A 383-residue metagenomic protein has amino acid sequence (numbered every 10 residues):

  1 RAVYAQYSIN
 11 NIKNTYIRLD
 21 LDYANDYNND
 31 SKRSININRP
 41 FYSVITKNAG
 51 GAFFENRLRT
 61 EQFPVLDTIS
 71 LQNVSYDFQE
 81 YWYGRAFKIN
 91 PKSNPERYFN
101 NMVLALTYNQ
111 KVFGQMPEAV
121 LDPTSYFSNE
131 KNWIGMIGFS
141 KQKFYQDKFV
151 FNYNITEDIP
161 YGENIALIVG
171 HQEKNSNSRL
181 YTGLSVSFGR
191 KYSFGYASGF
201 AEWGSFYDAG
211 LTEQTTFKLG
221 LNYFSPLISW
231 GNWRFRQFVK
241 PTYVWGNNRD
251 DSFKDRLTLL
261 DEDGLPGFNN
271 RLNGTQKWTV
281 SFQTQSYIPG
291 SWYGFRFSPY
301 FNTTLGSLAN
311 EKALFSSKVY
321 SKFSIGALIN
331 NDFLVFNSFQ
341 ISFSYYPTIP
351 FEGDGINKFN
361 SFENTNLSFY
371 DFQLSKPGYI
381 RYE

Functional and structural regions predicted by a protein language model:
R1, G50-A52, M102-Y108, P160-V169 (+2 more regions): Transmembrane beta-strand segments of Gram-negative outer membrane beta-barrel proteins
R1-D26, S31-F54, F63-N73, E80-Y81 (+10 more regions): Outer-membrane beta-barrel initiation region
Y23, F54-N56, Y108-Q110, W203: Short, structured patches in soluble enzyme cores that scaffold and shape functional sites
A52, L58-T60, D208-A209: Long amphipathic alpha-helical scaffold regions
K88, F99-G114: Charge-patterned, long linear interaction tracts outside catalytic cores
I165-E173, R179-E383: C-terminal transmembrane beta-barrel domains of outer membrane proteins
